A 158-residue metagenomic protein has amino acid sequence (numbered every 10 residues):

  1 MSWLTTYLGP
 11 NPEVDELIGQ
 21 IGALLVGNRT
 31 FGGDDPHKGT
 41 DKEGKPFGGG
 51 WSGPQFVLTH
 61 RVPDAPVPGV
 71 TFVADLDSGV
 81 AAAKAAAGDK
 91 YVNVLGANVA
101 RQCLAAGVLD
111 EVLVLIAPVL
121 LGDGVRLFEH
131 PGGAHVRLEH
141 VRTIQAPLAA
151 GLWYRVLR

Functional and structural regions predicted by a protein language model:
M1-R158: Enzymes that bind and transform nitrogen-containing heteroaromatic metabolites
